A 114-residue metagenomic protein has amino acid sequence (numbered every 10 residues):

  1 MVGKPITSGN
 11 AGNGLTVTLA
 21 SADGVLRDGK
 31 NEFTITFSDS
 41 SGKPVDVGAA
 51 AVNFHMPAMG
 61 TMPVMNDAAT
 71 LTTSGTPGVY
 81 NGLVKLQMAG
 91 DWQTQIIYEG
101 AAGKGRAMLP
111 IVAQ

Functional and structural regions predicted by a protein language model:
M1-Q114: Intrinsically disordered, low-complexity terminal tails/loops enriched in metal-binding residues
